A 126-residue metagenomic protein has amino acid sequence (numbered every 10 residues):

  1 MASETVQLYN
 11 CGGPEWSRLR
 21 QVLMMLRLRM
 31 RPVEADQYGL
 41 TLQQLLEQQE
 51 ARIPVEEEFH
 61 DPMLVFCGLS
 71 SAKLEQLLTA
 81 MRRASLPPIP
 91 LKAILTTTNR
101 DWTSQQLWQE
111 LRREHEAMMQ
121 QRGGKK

Functional and structural regions predicted by a protein language model:
M1-A2, E56, H60, L86 (+1 more regions): Generic signal for short, ordered secondary-structure residues within or immediately flanking folded domains
M1-E47, R122: N-terminal, charge-rich interaction modules
S3-L8, H60-F66, L77: Short, structured motif recognition centered on aromatic/hydrophobic residues
V6, S17-R18, L28-R31, L74 (+1 more regions): Helix-rich interaction surfaces within compact, conserved domain-sized segments that mediate assembly or partner
R20, P32-A35, P54, F59 (+1 more regions): Homeobox/homeodomain signature
D36-L42, P62-M63, I94-N99, G123-K125: Short C-terminal domain-edge/linker segments immediately following a structured domain
Y38-V65: Short, intrinsically disordered low-complexity segments
